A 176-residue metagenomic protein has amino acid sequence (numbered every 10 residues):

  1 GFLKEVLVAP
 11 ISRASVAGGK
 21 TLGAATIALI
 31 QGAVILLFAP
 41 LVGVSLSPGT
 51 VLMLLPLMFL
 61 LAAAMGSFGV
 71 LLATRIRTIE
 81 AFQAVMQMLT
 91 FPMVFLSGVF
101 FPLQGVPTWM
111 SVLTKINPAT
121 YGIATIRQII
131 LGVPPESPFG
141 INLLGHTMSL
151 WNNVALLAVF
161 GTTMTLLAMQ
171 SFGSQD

Functional and structural regions predicted by a protein language model:
G1, S67, L71, G105 (+1 more regions): Membrane-spanning helices that line or support transport/gating and their immediate boundary helices in channels
G1-I11, K20-T21: Transmembrane helix boundary and interhelical loop/hinge segments in multi-pass membrane proteins
E5, A39-P40, V44, T74 (+4 more regions): Transmembrane helix-loop junction
R13-Q87, F91, H146-M169: Alpha-helical transmembrane segments and their short interhelical loops
A39-S47, I76-T78, F101-G105, L131-P135 (+1 more regions): Short helix-capping/hinge motifs at transmembrane helix termini and TM-loop junctions
A63-V70, V94-F100, I123-R127: Juxtamembrane membrane-interface segments at transmembrane alpha-helix termini
F101-N142, W151: Short hydrophobic, aromatic-rich alpha-helical segments embedded in or entering the lipid bilayer of multi-pass
